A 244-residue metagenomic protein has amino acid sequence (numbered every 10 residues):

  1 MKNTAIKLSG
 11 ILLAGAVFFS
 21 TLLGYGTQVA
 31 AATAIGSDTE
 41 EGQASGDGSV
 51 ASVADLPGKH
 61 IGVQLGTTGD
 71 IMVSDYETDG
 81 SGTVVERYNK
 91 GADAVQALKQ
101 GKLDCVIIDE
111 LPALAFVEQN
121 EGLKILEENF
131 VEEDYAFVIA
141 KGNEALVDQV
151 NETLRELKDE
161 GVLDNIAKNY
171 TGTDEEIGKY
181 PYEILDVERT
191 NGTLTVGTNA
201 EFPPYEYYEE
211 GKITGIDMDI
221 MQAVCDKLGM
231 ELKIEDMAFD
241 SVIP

Functional and structural regions predicted by a protein language model:
L12-L13, V17-T21: Hydrophobic core
T21-D38: Sec-dependent signal peptide cleavage junction
A31-A34, T68-V85, E121, I125-N129 (+1 more regions): Ligand-binding clefts/hinges and TM-proximal coupling segments of bilobed small-molecule sensing domains
G36, D47, H60, L65-T68 (+4 more regions): Extended ligand-binding regions for polar small-molecule ligands
G36, E41-G42, E110, L114-N151 (+3 more regions): Periplasmic-binding protein-like
G36-D38, V84-R87, Q96, Q149 (+2 more regions): Extracytoplasmic small-molecule ligand-binding "clamshell" domains of the periplasmic binding protein/Venus flytrap
E40-G91, E110-L114, V196-P203, I213-L228: Bilobed "Venus flytrap"/periplasmic-binding protein-like clamshell domains and structurally analogous long
I71-E77, A92, Q96-V131, S241-P244: A ligand-binding cleft/hinge motif common to bilobed small-molecule-binding domains
